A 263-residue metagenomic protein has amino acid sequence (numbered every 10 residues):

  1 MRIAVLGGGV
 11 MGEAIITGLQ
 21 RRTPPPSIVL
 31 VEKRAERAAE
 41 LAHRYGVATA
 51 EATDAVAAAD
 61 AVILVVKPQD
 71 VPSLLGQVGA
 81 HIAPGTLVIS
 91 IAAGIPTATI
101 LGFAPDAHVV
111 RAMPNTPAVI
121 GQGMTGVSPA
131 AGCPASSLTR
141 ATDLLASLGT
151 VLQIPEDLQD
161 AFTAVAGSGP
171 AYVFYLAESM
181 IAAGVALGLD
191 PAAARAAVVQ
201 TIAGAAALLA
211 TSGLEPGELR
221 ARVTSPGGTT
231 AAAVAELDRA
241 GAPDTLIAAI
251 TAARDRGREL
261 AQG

Functional and structural regions predicted by a protein language model:
M1-T53, A57, V185-A186: NAD(P)+-binding Rossmann beta1-loop-alpha1 motif at the extreme N-terminus of oxidoreductases
I15-I16, A35, R44-Y45, A52-V127: Rossmann-like NAD(P)(H) cofactor-binding subdomain of soluble oxidoreductases
I28, A38, V71, D190-A197 (+1 more regions): Small-residue helix-packing motif on alpha-helices
T99-H108, M124-F162, F174-T211: Internal alpha-helical scaffold of NAD(P)-dependent oxidoreductase catalytic cores
L158-A164, P216-A221: Short pre-catalytic strand/loop immediately N-terminal to key active-site residues, enriched for Gly-Thr
V165-A166, A177, G263: Catalytic, metal-anchored helix/loop core of enzyme active sites in primary metabolism
V199-G263: NAD(P)-dependent Rossmann-like dehydrogenase/reductase catalytic/cofactor-binding core
